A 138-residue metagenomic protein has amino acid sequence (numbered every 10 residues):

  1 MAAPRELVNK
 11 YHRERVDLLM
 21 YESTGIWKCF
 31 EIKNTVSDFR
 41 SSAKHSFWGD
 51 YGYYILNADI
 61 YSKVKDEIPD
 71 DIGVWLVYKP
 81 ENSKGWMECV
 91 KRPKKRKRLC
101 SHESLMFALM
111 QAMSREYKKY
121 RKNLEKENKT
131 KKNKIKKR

Functional and structural regions predicted by a protein language model:
M1-Y11: A short acidic/basic microdomain associated with nuclease active sites
A3-P4, L19, W75: Residues in well-ordered beta-strands of folded domains
R5-E6, Y21, I32-T35: Acidic/polar N-terminal loop/beta-strand segments that form early-domain functional surfaces
E6, R40-K44, K94-L99: Extended interaction regions within the primary functional domain
K10, K65-R138: Non-catalytic C-terminal interaction segments of nucleic acid-processing enzymes
Y11-C29: Active-site beta-strand-loop-beta-strand hairpin of nuclease catalytic cores that positions key catalytic residues
E14-V16, V36, A58, P93: Generic preference for well-ordered secondary structure
W27, E31-K79: Catalytic cores of nucleic-acid endonucleases
